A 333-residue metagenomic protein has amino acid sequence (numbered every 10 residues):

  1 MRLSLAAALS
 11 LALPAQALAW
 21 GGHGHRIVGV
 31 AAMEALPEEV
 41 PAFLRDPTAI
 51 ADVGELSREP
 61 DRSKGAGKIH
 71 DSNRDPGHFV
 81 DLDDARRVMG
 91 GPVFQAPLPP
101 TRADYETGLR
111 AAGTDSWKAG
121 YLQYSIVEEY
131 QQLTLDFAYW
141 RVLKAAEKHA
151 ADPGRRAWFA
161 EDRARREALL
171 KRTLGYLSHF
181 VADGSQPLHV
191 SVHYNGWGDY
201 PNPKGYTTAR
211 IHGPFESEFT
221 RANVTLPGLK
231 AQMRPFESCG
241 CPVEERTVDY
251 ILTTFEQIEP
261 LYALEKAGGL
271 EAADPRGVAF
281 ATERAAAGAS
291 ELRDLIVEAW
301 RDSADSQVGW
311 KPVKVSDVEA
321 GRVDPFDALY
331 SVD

Functional and structural regions predicted by a protein language model:
M1-L5: Bacterial N-terminal signal peptides that target proteins for export
P14-Q16: N-terminal signal peptide c-region/cleavage motif recognized by signal peptidases
L18-Y176, V190-A289, R293-D333: N-terminal, motif-rich segments that launch catalysis or mediate targeting to/interaction with membranes, typified by
Y176, F180, G184-Q186: Catalytic glutamate of the conserved HExxH
